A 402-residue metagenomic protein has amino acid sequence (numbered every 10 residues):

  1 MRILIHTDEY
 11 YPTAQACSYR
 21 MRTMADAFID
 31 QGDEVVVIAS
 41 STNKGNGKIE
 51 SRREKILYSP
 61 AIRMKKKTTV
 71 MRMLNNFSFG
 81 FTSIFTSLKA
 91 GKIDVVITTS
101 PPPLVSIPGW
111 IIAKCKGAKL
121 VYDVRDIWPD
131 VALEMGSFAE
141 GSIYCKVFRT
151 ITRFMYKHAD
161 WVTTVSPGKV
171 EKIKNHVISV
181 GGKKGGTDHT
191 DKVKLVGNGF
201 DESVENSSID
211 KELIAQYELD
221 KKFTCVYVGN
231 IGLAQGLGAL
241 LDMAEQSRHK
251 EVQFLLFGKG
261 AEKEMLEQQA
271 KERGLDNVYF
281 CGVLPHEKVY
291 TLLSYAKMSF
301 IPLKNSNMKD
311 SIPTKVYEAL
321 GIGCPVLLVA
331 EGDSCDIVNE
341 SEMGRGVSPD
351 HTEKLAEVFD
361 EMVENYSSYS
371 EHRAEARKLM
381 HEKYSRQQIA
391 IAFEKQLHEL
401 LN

Functional and structural regions predicted by a protein language model:
M1-E54, P60, D242-S247: N-terminal subdomain of nucleotide-sugar transferases
L88, L104-I107, I111-C115, S142-V162: Membrane-proximal helix-turn-helix segments that form the acceptor-binding/catalytic region of lipid-linked
G168, G199: Carbohydrate-associated surface elements
Q216-Q235, L241-A244, L255, R373: Conserved donor-binding/catalytic core segment of Leloir-type glycosyltransferases
Q235, P285-L292, K297-L320, L327-I337: Nucleotide-sugar-dependent
H249-V252, F257-G258, E264-Y290: Nucleotide-activated donor-binding/catalytic signature segment of Leloir-type glycosyltransferases, i.e., the conserved
R345-E353, E361-S367: Conserved acidic donor-binding segment of nucleotide-sugar-dependent glycosyltransferases
E361, S368-K383: A short, well-ordered alpha-helix in the C-terminal region of glycosyltransferases
